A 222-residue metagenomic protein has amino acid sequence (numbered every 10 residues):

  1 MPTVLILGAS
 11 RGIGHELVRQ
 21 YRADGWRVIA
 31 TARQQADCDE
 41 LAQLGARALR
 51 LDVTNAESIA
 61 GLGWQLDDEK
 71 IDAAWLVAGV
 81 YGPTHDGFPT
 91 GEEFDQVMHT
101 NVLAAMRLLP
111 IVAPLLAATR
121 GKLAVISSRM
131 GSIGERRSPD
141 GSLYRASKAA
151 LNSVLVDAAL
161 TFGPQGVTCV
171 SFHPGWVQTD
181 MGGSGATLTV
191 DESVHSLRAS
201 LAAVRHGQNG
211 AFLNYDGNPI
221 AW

Functional and structural regions predicted by a protein language model:
I6-L7, L76-V77, K122-S128, T168-H173: Structural signature of the Rossmann-like NAD(P)-dependent dehydrogenase/reductase core
S10-R22: N-terminal Rossmann NAD(P)H-binding glycine-rich loop of SDR-like oxidoreductase domains
D24-D39: Conserved glycine-rich Rossmann-like NAD(P)H-binding loop of the short-chain dehydrogenase/reductase
Q43-E57: Rossmann-fold cofactor-recognition segment
V53-E69: Conserved Rossmann-fold cofactor-binding substructure of NAD(P)-dependent oxidoreductases
V80-M98, M106-R107, R120-G163: Catalytic loop of short-chain dehydrogenase/reductase
P164, S171-P174, G183-W222: C-terminal helical subdomain
